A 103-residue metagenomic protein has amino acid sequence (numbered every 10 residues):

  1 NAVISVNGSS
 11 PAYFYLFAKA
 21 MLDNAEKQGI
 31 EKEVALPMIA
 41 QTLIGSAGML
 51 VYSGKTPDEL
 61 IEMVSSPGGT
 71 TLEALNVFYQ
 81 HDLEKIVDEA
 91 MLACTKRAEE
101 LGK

Functional and structural regions predicted by a protein language model:
N1-L36: Anionic-ligand binding region
A40-K103: NAD(P)-dependent Rossmann-like dehydrogenase/reductase catalytic/cofactor-binding core
